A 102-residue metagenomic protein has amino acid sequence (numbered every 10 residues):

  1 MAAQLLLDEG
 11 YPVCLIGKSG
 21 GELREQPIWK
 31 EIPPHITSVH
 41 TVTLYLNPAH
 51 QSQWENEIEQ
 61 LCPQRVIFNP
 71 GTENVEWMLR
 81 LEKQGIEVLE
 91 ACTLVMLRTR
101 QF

Functional and structural regions predicted by a protein language model:
A2-R24: NAD(P)-binding Rossmann-fold cofactor-contacting core
L7, E82-K83: Anion (oxyanion) recognition and catalysis
P12, Q64, E87: Residue-level detector of anion-binding/catalytic polar loops
K18-G20, N69-E73, C92-M96: Short, acidic/turn-prone active-site loops that include or flank metal/cofactor- and phosphate-binding residues
E22-Q53: Glycine-rich, highly charged phosphate/nucleotide-binding loops
E59-L81: ADP-ribose/adenylate-binding Rossmann-like module
E87-F102: Active-site capping/gating segments
